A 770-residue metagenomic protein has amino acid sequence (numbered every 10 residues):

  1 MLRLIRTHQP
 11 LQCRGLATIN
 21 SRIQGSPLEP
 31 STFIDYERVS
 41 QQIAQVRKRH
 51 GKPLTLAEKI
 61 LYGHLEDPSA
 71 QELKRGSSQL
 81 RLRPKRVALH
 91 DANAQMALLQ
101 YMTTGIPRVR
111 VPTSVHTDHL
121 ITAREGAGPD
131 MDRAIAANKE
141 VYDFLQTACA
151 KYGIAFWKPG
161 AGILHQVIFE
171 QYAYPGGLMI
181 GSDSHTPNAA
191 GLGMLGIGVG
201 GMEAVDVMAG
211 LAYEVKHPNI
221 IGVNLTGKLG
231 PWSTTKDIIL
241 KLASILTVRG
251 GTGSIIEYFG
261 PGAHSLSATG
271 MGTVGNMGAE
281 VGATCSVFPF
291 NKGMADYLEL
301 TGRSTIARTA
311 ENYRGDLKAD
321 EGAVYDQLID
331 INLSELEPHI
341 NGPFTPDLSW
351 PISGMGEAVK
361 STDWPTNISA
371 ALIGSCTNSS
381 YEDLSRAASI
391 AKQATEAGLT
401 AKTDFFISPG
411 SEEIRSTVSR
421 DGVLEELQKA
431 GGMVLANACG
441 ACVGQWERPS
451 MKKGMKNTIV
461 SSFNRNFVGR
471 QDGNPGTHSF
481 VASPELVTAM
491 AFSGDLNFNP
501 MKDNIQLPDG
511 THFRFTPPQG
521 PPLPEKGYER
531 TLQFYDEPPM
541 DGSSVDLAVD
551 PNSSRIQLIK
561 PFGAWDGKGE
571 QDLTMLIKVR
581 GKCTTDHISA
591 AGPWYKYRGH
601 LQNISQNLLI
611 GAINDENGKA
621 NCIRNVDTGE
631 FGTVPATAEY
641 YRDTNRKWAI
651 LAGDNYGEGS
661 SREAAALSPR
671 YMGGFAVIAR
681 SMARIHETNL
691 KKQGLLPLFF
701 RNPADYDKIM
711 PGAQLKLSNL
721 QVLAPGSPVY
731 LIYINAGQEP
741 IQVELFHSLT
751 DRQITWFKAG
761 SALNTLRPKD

Functional and structural regions predicted by a protein language model:
M1-Q24: N-terminal mitochondrial targeting presequence
I19, I23-E29, D91, Y172-A307 (+6 more regions): Mobile "lid/hinge" segments at catalytic clefts and subdomain interfaces of large enzymes
G25, T32-D35, V39-N219, G599-K647 (+1 more regions): Long, structured ligand/cofactor-binding scaffold of large enzymes
E66-A70, K74-R83, A88-A92, A97-L98 (+6 more regions): Terminal amphipathic helices with adjacent charged low-complexity linkers/tails
A97-I106, D326-V418, G422, M540-I678: Non-catalytic terminal/interface segments that mediate subunit docking, oligomerization, and allosteric communication
E396-E447, K452, E658-S660, A666 (+3 more regions): Extended C-terminal subregions enriched in glycine
I505-P518, P522, H686-W756, L763-L766: Acidic, glycine-rich flexible loop/linker segments
